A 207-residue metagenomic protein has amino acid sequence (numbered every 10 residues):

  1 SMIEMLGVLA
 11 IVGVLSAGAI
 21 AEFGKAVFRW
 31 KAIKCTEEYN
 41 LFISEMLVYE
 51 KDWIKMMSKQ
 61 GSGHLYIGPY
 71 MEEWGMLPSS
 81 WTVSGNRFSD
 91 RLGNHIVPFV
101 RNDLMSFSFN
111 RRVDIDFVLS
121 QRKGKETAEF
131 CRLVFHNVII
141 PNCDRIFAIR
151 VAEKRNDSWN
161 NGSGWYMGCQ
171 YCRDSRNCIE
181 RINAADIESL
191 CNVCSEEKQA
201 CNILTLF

Functional and structural regions predicted by a protein language model:
S1-V27: N-terminal single-pass transmembrane signal-anchor helix
A21-M57: Membrane-proximal N-terminal amphipathic helix
M46-S84: Short, glycine/small-hydrophobic-rich surface segments
P78-F207: Intrinsically disordered, low-complexity regions enriched in Pro/Ser/Thr/Gly and acidic residues
